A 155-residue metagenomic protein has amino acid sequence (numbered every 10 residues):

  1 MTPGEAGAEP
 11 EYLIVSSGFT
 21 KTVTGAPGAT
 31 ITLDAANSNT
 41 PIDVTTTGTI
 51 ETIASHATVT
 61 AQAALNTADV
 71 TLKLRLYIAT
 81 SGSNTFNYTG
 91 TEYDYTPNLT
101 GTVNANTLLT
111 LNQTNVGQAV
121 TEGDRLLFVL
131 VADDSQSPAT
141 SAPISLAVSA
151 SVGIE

Functional and structural regions predicted by a protein language model:
M1-E155: Extracellular jelly-roll beta-sandwich "head" domains, especially the C-terminal globular C1q domain
